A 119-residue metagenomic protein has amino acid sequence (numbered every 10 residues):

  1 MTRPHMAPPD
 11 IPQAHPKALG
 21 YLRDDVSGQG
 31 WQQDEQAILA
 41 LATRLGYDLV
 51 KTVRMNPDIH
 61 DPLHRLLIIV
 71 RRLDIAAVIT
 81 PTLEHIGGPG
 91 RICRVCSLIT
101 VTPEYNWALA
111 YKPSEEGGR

Functional and structural regions predicted by a protein language model:
M1-R119: Short, structured surface patches at the beginning of a domain
